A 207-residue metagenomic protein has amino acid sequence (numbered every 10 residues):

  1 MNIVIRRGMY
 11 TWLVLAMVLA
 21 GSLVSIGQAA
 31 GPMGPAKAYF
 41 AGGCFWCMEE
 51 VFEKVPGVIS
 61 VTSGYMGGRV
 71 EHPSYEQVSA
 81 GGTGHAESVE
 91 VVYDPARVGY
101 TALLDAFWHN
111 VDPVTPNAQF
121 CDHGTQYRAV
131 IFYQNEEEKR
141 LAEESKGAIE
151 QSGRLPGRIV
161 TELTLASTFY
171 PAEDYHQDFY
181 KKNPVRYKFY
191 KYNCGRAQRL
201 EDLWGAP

Functional and structural regions predicted by a protein language model:
N2-R6, Y10-W12, L19-P207: Flexible coil/turn and secondary-structure edge motifs
